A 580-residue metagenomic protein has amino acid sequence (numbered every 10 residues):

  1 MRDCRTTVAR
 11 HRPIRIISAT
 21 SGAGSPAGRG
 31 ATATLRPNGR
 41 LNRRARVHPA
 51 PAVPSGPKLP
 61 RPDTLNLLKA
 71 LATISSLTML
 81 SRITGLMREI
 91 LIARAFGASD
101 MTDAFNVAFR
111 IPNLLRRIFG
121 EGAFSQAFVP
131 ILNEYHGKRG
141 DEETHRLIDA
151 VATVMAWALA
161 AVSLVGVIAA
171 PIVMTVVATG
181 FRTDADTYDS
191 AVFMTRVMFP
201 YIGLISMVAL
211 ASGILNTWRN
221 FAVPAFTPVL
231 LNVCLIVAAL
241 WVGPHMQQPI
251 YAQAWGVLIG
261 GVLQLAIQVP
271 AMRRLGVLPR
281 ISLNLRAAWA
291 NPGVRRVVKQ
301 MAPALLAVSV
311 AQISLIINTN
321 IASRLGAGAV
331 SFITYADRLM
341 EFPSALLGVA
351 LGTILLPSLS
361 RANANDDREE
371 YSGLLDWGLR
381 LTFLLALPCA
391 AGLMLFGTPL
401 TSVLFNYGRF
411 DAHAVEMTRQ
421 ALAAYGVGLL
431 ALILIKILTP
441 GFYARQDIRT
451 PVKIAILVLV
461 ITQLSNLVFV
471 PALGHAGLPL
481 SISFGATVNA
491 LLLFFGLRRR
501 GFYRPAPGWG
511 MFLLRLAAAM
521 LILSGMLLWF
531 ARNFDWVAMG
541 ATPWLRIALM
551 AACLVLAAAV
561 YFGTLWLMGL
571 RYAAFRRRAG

Functional and structural regions predicted by a protein language model:
M1-R15, A19-L41: Compositionally biased, low-complexity flexible segments
I16-I17, R40-G580: Membrane-embedded alpha-helical bundles of multi-pass transporters/translocases, especially carrier/permease families
